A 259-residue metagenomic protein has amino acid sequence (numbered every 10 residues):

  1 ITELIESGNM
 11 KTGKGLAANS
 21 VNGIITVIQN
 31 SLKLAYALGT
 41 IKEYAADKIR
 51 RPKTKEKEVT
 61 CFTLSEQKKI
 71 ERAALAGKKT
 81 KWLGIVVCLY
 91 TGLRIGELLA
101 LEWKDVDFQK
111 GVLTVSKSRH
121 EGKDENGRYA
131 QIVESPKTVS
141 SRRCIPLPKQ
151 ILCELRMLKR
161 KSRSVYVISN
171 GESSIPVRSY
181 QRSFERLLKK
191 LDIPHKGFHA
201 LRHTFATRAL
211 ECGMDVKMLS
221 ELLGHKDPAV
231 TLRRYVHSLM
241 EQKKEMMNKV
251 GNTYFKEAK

Functional and structural regions predicted by a protein language model:
I1-T40, E56, S174-S179, P194-G197: N-terminal core-binding DNA-recognition domain of tyrosine site-specific recombinases/integrases
L4, I28-Y36, L155-L158, A209 (+2 more regions): Hydrophobic recognition helices of helix-based DNA-binding modules
S7-K14, R72-K81, T91, I145 (+4 more regions): Short, basic (Lys/Arg/His-rich) helix/loop patches that form interaction surfaces in the mid-to-C-terminal regions
K14-A18, N22-I24, A37, I41-E43 (+4 more regions): Basic, Lys/Arg- and aromatic-enriched nucleic-acid-binding interface segment
A35-A45, F108, K117-D124, R156-S164 (+1 more regions): Proline-centered turn/helix-capping motifs that create local helix->coil transitions or kinks
K53, K57, C61, R119-E121 (+3 more regions): Catalytic-site neighborhood detector that most strongly recognizes the C-terminal catalytic loop/helix of tyrosine
K110, E121-R142, P146-I151, M157 (+2 more regions): C-terminal secondary-structure termini that scaffold catalytic or DNA-interacting sites
